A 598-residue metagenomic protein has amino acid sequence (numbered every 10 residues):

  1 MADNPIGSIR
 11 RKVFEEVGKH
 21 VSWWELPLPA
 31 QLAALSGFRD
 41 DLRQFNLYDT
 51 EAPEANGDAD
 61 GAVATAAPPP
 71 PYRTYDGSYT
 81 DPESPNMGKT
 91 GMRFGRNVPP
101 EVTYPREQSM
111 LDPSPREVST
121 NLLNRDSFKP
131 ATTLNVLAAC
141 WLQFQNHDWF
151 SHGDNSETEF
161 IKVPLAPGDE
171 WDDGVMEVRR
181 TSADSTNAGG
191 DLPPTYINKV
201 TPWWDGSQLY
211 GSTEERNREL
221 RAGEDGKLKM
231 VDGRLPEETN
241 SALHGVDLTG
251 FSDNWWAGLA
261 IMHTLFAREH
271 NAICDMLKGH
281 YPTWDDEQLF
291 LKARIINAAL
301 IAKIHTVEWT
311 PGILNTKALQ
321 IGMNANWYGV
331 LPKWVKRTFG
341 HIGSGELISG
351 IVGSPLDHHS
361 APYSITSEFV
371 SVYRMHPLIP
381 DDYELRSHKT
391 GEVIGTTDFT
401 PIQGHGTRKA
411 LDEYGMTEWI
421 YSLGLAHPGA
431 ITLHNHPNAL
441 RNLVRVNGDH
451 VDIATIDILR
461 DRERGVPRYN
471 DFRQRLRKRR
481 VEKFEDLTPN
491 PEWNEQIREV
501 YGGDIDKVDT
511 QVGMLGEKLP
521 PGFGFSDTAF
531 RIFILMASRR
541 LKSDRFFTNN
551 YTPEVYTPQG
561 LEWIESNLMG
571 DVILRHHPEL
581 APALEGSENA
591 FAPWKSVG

Functional and structural regions predicted by a protein language model:
M1-A272, M276, K292-T455, L459 (+3 more regions): N-terminal accessory/cap region of cofactor-dependent oxidoreductases and related radical enzymes
K278, D286-L289: Mobile, glycine-rich extracellular loop/lid and propeptide segments that shape or gate substrate/ligand access
K278-G279, Q474: Short polybasic/polar patches that bind polyanions
E463, R475-K478, D486-L487: Folded extracytoplasmic luminal domains of secretory or organellar precursors
E482-V500: Short linear, low-complexity motifs centered on an aromatic residue
